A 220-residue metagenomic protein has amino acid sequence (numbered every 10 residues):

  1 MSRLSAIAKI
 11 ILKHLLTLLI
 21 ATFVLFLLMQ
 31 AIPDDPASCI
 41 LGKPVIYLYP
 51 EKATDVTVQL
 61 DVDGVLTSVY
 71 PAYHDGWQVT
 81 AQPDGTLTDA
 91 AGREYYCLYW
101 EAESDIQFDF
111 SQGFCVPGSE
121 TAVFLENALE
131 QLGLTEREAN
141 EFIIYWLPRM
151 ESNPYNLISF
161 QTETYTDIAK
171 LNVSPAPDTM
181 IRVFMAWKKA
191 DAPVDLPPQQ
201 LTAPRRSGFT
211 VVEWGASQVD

Functional and structural regions predicted by a protein language model:
M1-L15: Transmembrane alpha-helical segments of polytopic membrane transport and secretion proteins
A6, F26, Q30, I46-Y49 (+1 more regions): Broad hydrophobic/π-residue packing in well-ordered secondary structure
A8, L19-T22, A122: Short hydrophobic/aromatic segments of transmembrane alpha-helices and their interfaces
T17-I40: Hydrophobic alpha-helical transmembrane segments of membrane transport/permease proteins and related membrane-embedded
L41-D220: Protease-labile, long low-complexity intrinsically disordered regions enriched in Pro/Ser/Thr
